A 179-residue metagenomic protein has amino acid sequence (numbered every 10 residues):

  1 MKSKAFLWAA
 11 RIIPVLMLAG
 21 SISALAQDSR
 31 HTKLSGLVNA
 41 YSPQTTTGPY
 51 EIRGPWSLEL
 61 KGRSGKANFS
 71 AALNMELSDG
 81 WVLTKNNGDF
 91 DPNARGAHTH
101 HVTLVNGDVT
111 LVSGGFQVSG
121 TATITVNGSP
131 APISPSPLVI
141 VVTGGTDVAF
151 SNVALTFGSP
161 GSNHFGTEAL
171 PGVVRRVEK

Functional and structural regions predicted by a protein language model:
K2-I12: Bacterial N-terminal signal peptides that target proteins for export
R11-S21: Bacterial N-terminal signal peptides
L25-H31, T110-G115: N-terminal helix-cap/turn-to-beta initiation motif at the start of protein domains
A26-L77, N163-K179: N-terminal segment immediately downstream of the Sec signal-peptide cleavage site in secreted/extracellular proteins
A40-Q44, A122-P130, S159: Short acidic, glycine-rich loop/turn motifs
P49-S136: Predominantly extracellular/secreted and cell-surface proteins with exposed, flexible low-complexity segments
K85-V105, A154-K179: Edge beta-strand at a domain terminus
A131-A154: A short, surface-exposed beta-strand/turn
